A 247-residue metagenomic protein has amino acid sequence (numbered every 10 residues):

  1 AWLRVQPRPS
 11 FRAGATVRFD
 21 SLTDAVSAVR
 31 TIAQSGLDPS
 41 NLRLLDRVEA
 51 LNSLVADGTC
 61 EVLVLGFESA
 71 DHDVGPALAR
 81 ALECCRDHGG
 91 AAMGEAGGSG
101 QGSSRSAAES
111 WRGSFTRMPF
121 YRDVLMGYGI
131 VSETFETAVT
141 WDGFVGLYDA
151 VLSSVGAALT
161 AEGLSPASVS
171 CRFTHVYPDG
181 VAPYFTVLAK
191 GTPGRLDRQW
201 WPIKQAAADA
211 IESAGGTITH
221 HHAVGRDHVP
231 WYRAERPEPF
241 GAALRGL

Functional and structural regions predicted by a protein language model:
A1-R8, I218-V224: FAD-binding core of FAD-dependent oxidoreductases, characterized by glycine-rich FAD pyrophosphate-binding loops
W2-P7, A13, V17-A206, A210 (+1 more regions): C-terminal substrate-recognition/cap domain of FAD-linked oxidoreductases
D46-V48, I218, A223-P230: Small/polar glycine-rich anion-binding or flexible loop at a beta-alpha turn
A210-T217, A234, E238: Hydrophobic alpha-helical segments
E212-A223, L247: Alpha-helix capping/hinge segments and adjacent helical runs
G225-L247: Activity-critical C-terminal alpha-helical subdomain
